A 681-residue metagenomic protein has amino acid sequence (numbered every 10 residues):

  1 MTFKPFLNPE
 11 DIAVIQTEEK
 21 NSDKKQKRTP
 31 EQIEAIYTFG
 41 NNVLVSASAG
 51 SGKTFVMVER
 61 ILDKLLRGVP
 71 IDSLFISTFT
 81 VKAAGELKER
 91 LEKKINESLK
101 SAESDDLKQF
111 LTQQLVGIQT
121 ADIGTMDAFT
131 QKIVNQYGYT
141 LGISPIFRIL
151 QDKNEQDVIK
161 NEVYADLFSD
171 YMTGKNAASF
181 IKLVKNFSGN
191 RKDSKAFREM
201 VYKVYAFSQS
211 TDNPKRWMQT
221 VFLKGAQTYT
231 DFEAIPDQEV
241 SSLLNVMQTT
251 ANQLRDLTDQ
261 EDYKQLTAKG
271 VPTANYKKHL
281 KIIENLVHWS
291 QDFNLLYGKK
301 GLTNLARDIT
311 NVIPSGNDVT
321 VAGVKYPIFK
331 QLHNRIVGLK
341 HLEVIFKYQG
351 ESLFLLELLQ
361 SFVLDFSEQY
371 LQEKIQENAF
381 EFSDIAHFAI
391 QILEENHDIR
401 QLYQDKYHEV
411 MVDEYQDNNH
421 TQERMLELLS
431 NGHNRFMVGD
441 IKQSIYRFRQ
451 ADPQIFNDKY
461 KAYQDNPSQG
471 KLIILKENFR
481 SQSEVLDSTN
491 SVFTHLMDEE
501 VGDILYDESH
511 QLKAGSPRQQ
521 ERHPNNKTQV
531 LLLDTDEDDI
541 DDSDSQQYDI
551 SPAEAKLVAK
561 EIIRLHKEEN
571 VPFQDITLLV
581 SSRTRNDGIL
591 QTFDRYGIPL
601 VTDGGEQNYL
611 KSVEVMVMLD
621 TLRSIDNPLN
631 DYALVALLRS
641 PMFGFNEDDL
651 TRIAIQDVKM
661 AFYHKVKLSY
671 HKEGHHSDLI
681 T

Functional and structural regions predicted by a protein language model:
M1-S51, F55-R60, R67-V69, W289-F380 (+4 more regions): N-terminal accessory segments
T2-F3, K195-A379, G470, K556 (+4 more regions): Conserved ATP-driven helicase/translocase motor core recognized via long, highly charged RecA-like/P-loop NTPase domain
T2-S77, V81-K88, N154, E162 (+9 more regions): Conserved motor-region signature of P-loop NTPase helicases/translocases
G40, F79, I95-W289, L532: Conserved ATP-dependent motor core of P-loop NTPases, especially the RecA-like helicase ATPase domain
K88-N96, I390: Conserved NTP-binding/hydrolysis module of P-loop NTPases
G124-T130, K160, L359-E409, Q422 (+1 more regions): Conserved helicase/translocase P-loop NTPase motor core
S144-R148, T173-V184, N213-V221, L257-G270 (+12 more regions): Short coil/turn segments at secondary-structure boundaries
H675-T681: Short, intrinsically disordered, charge-balanced linker/junction segments flanking boundaries in proteins
